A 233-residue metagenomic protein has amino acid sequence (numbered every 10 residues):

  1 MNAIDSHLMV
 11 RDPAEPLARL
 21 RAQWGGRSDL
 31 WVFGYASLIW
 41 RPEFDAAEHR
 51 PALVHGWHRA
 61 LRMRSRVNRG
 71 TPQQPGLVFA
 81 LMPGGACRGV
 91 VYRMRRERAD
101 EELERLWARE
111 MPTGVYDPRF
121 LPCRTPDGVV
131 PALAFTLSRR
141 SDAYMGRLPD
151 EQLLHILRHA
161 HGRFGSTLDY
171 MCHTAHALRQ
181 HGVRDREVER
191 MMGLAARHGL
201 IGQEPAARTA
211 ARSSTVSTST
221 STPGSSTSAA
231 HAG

Functional and structural regions predicted by a protein language model:
M1-G233: A glycine-rich, hydrophobic/aromatic-adjacent loop/helix-cap motif
